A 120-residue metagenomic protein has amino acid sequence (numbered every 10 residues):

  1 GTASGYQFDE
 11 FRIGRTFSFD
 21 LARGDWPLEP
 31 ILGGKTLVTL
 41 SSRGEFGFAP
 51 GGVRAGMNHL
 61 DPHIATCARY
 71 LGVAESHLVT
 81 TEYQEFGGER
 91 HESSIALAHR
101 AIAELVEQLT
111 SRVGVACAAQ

Functional and structural regions predicted by a protein language model:
G1-I64: Helix-loop-strand module that forms the ligand-binding subsite of alpha/beta enzymes
P50-Q120: Glycine-rich phosphate/pyrophosphate-binding loop and the adjoining helix
